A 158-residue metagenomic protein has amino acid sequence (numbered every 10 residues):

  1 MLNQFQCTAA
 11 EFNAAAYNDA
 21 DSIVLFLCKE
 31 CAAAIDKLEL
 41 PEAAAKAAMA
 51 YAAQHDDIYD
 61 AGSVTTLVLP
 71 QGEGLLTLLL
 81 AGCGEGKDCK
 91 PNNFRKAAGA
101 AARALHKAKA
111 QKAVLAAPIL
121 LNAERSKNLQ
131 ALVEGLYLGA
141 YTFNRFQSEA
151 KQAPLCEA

Functional and structural regions predicted by a protein language model:
M1-A158: Short amphipathic alpha-helical segment within the helicase RecA-like ATPase core that mediates nucleic-acid
